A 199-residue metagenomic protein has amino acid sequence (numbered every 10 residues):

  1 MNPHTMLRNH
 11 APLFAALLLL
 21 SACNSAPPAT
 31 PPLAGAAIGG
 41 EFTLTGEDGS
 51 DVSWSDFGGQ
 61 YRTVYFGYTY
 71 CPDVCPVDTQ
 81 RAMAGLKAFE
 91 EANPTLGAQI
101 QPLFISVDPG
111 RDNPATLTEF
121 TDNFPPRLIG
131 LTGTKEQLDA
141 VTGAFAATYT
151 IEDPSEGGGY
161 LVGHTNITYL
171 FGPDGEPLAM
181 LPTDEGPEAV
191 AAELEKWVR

Functional and structural regions predicted by a protein language model:
N2-L13: Bacterial N-terminal signal peptides that target proteins for export
L19-A22: C-terminal motif of bacterial Sec signal peptides marking the signal peptidase cleavage site
N24-P27: Bacterial signal peptide processing site
W54-D78, A82: Short active-site neighborhood of thiol/selenol oxidoreductases, capturing the structured segment around
Y61, T79-F104: Conserved helix-turn-beta segment immediately C-terminal to the redox Cys motif in thioredoxin-like folds
L96-R111, R127-E136: Thiol-based oxidoreductase modules, predominantly thioredoxin-like and allied folds used for disulfide exchange
T118-T165: Short, internal strand/loop/helix patches that form the active-site neighborhood or redox-interaction surface
P154-R199: Thiol-/selenol-based redox modules, centered on thioredoxin-like and closely related oxidoreductase domains
